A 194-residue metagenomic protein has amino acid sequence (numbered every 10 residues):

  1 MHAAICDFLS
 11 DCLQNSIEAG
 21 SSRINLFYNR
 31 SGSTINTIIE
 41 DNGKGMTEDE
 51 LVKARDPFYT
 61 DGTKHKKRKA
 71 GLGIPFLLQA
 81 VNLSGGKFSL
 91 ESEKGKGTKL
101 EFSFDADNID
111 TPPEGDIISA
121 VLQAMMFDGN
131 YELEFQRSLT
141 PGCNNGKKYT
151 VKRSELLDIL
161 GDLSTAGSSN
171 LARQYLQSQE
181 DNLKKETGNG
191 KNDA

Functional and structural regions predicted by a protein language model:
M1-R30, L78-A80: Conserved ATP-binding N-box helix of the HATPase_c
N29-T37: Short beta-strand-loop-beta element adjacent to the nucleotide/active-site pocket used for signaling
D41: Acidic ATP/Mg2+-coordinating residue in the GHKL
M46-F58: Short conserved segment of the HATPase_c
F76-G86: Conserved glycine-/histidine-rich ATP-lid loop and adjacent helix of the Bergerat-fold HATPase_c
L90-K94: A short beta-strand-to-loop motif within the catalytic HATPase_c
K96-T98: Glycine-rich GHKL/ HATPase_c ATP-binding element in histidine kinases
A106-A194: N-terminal assembly/transducer modules of large multi-domain enzymes, emphasizing dimerization/partner-binding
